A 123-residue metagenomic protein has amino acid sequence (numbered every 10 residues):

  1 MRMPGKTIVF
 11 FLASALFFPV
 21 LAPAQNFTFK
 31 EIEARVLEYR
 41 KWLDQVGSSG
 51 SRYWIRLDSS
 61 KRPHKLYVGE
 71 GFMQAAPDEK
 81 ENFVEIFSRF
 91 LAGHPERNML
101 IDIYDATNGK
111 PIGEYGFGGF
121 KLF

Functional and structural regions predicted by a protein language model:
M1-V9: Bacterial N-terminal signal peptides that target proteins for export
R2, G47, Y53-W54, F83-E85: Mixed-charge, polar/low-complexity N-terminal
F10-P19: Bacterial N-terminal signal peptides
A15, L57, A92-H94: Sterically constrained small-residue positions within well-ordered secondary structures of folded domains
V20-A24: Sec/Tat signal peptide C-region and signal peptidase I cleavage site
Q25-A75, E96-F123: Polar/charged, Gly/Pro-rich intrinsically disordered segments
A75-R97: Short, non-transmembrane amphipathic alpha-helical segments
